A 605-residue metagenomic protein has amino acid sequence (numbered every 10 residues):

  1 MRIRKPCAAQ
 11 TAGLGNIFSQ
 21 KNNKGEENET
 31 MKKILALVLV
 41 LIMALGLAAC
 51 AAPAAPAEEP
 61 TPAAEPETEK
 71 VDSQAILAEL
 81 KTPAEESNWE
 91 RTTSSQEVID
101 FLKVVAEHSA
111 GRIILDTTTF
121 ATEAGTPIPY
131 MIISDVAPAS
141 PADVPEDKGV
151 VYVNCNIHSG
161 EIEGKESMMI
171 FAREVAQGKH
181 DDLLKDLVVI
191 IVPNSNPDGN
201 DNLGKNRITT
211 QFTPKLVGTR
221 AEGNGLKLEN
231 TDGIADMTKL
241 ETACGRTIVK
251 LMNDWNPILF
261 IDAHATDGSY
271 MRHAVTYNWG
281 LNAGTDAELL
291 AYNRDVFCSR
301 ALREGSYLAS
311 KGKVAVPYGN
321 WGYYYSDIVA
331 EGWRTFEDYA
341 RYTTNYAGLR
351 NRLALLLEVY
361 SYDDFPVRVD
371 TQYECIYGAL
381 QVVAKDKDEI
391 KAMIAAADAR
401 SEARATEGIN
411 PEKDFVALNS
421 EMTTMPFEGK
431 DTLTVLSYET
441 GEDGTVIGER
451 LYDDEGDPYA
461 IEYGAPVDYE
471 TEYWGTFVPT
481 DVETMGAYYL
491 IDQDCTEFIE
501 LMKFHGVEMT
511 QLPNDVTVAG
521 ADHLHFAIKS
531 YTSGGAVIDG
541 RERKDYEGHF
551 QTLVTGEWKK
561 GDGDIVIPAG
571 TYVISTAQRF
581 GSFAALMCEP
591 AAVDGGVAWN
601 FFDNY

Functional and structural regions predicted by a protein language model:
K5, G13-T30: Short, Lys/Arg-enriched N-terminal segments with co-localized hydrophobic residues within the first ~10-30 amino acids
V38-G46: Bacterial N-terminal signal peptides
L45-E65: Sec-dependent signal peptide cleavage junction
Q74-E90, V153-C155, T231, V478-T484: Acidic/histidine-rich, surface-exposed loop or edge segments in extracytoplasmic proteins
Q96-K148: Soluble metallo-hydrolase cores and metallopeptidase-like ectodomains found primarily in the secretory/periplasmic
P145-N154, I162-S306, V314-I328, T335-D338: Active-site/substrate-binding loop(s) of hydrolase catalytic cores
W321-I528: Hard-cation-handling environments
E483, Y488-D492, I499-F504, T510-D515 (+2 more regions): Catalytic centers of hydrolytic enzymes
